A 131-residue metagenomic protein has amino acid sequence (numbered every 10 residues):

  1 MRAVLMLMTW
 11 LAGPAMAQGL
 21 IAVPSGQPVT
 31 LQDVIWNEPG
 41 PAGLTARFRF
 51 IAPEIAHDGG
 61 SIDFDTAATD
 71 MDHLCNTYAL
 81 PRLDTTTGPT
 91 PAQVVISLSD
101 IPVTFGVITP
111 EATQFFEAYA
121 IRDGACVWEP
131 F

Functional and structural regions predicted by a protein language model:
A3-A12: Sec-dependent N-terminal signal peptides
G13-A17: Sec/Tat signal peptide C-region and signal peptidase I cleavage site
Q18, G26, P41-T45, D70 (+1 more regions): Extracytoplasmic
Q18-W36: Short N-terminal segments immediately surrounding and downstream of signal-peptide cleavage
G40-I55: Short, compositionally biased low-complexity segments
I51-Q93: Mature extracytoplasmic domains of secretory-pathway proteins
G88-F131: Polar/charged, Gly/Pro-rich intrinsically disordered segments
